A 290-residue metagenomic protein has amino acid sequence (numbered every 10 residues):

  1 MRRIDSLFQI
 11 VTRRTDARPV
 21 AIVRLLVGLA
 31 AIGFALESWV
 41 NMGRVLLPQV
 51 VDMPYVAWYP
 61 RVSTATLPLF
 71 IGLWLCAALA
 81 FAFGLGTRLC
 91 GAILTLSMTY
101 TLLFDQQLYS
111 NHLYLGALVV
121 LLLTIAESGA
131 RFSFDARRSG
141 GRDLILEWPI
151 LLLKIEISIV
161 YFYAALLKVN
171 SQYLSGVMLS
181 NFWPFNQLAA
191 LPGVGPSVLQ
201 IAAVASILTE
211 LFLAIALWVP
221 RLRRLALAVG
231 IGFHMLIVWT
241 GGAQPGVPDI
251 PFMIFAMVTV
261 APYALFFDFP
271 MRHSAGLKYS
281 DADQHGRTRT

Functional and structural regions predicted by a protein language model:
M1-D281, H285-T290: Alpha-helical membrane-anchoring segments
